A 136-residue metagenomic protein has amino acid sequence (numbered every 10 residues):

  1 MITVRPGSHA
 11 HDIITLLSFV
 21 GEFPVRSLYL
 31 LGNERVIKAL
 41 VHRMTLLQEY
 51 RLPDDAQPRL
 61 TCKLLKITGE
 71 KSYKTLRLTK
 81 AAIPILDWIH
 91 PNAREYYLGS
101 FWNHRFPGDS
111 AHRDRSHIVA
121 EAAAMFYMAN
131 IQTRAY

Functional and structural regions predicted by a protein language model:
M1-F106: Nuclease-adjacent, charged terminal/linker segments that flank catalytic cores
Y97-Y136: Exposed, interaction-prone assembly regions rather than primary DNA-binding/catalytic cores
